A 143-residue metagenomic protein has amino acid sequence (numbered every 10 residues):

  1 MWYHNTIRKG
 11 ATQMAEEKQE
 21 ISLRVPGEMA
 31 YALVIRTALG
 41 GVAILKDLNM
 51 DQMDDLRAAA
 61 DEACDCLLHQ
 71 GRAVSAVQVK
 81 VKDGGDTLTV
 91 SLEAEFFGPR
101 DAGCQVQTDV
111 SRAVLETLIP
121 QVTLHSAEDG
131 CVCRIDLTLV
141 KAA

Functional and structural regions predicted by a protein language model:
W2-A58, A102: Bergerat-fold GHKL ATPase/HATPase_c domain
W2-S22, C66-A143: Conserved beta-strand-loop-beta-strand hairpin that lines the nucleotide-binding pocket of ATP/GTP-utilizing enzymes
N49-V74: Conserved ATP-binding N-box helix of the HATPase_c
